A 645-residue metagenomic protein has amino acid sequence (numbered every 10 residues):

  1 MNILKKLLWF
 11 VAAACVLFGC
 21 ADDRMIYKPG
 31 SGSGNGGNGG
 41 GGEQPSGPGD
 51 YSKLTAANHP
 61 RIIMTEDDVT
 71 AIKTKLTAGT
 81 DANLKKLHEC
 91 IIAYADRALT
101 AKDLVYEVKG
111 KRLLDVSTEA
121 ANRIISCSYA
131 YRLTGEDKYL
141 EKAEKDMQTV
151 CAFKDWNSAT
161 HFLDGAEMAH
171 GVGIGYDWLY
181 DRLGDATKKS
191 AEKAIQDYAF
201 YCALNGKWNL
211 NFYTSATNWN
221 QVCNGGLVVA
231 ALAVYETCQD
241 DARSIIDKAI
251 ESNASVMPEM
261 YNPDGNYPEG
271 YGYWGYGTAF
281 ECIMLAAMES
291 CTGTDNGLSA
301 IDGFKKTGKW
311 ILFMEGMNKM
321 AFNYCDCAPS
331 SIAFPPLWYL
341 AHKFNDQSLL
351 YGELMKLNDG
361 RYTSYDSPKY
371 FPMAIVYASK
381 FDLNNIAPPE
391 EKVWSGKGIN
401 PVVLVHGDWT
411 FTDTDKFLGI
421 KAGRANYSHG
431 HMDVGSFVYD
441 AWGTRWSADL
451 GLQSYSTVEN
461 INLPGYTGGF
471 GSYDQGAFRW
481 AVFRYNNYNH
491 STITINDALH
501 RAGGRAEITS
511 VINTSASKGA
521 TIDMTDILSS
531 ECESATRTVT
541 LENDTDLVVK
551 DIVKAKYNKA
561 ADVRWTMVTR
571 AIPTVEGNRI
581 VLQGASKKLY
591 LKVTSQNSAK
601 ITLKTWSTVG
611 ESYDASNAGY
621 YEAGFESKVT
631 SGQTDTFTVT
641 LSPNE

Functional and structural regions predicted by a protein language model:
M1-L8: Bacterial N-terminal signal peptides that target proteins for export
A12, V16-L54: Bacterial Sec-dependent N-terminal signal peptides
M25-Y27, D50, W409-Y473, V482-F483 (+1 more regions): Terminal accessory carbohydrate-recognition/targeting modules of carbohydrate-active enzymes
G41, V458-E645: CBM-like, beta-strand-rich accessory domains located in the C-terminal region of large, secreted polysaccharide-active
G42-N83, V482: Replace the tail clause
R61, V69-T77, N83-M317, C327-A328 (+1 more regions): Aromatic-lined, polymer-binding surfaces characteristic of secreted/periplasmic polysaccharide-degrading enzymes
E141, I420, A448-D449, L582-Q583 (+1 more regions): Short capping micro-motif at the N-terminus of alpha-helices
V234, Y273-W446, N513-D523, Y613-Y620 (+2 more regions): Carbohydrate-active enzyme catalytic cores, enriched for enzymes that act on polyanionic acidic polysaccharides
